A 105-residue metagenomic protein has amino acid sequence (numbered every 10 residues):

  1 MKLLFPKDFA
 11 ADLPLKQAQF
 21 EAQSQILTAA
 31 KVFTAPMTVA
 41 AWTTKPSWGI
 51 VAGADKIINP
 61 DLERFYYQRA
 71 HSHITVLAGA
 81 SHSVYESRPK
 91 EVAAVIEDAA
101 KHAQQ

Functional and structural regions predicted by a protein language model:
M1-V39: Helix-rich cap/lid subdomain of alpha/beta-hydrolase
L4, F20, L62-F65, E91 (+1 more regions): Alpha-helical elements of Rossmann-like donor-binding domains used by nucleotide-donor carbohydrate transfer enzymes
I26, T44-K45, A70-H73: Short glycine/proline-enriched coil/turn segments at helix->beta-strand junctions
T38-A41, R64-Y66: Short secondary-structure boundary/capping segments
T43, W48-V51: Short beta-strand/loop motif that positions the catalytic acidic residue of the alpha/beta-hydrolase fold
G53-A80, E86, D98: Conserved loop-alpha-helix segment in the C-terminal half of the alpha/beta-hydrolase fold that carries the catalytic
E86-H102: Post-His helix in hydrolase/transferase enzymes
Q105: Alpha/beta-hydrolase-fold serine-hydrolase catalytic core, especially in secreted/extracellular enzymes
